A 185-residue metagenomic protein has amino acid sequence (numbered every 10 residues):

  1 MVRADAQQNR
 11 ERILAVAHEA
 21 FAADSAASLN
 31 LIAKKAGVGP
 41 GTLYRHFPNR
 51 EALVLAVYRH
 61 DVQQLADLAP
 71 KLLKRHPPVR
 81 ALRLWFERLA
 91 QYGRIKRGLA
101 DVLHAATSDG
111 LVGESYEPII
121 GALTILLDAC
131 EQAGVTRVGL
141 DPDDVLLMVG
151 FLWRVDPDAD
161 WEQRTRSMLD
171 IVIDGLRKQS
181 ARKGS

Functional and structural regions predicted by a protein language model:
M1-A23, L29-K35, A52: Basic, helix-initiating cap at the start of DNA-binding domains
V16-A23, Q64-R75, M148-V155: Solvent-exposed, amphipathic alpha-helical segments
G37-F47: Short hydrophobic/aromatic patch on the recognition helix
F47, V54-D61: Alpha-helical DNA-contacting segments of helix-turn-helix folds
E51-L53, G98: A secondary-structure capping/hinge motif
L55, D67, A105: Phosphate-coordinating loops and pocket residues in cytosolic domains that bind phosphorylated ligands
P70, V79-S185: An extended, acidic
